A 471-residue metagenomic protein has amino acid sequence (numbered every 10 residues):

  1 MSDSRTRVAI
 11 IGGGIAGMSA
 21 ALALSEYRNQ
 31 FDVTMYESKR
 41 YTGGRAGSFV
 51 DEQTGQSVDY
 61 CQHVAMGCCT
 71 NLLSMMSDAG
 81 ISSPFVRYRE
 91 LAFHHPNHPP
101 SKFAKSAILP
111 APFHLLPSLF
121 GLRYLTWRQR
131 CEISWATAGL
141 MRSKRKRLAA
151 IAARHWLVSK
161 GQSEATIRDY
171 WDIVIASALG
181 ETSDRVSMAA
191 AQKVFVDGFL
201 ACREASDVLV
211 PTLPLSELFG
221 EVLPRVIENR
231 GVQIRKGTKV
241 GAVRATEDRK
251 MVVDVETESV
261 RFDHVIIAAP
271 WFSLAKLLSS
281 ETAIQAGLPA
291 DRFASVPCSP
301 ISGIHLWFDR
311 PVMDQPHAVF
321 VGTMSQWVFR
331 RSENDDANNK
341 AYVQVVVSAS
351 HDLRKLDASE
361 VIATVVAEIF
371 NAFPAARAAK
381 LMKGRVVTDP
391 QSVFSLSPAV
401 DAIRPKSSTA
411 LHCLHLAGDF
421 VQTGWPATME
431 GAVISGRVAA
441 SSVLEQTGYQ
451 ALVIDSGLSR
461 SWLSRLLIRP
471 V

Functional and structural regions predicted by a protein language model:
T6-T34: N-terminal Rossmann-like FAD-binding beta1-loop-alpha1 element of flavoenzymes
A16, Y41, F272: Conserved Rossmann-like nucleotide-cofactor binding loop
S25-E52: Glycine-rich FAD pyrophosphate-binding loop
S48, S106, A318, M324-V471: Conserved flavin/dinucleotide-binding core of flavoenzymes
E52-V86: Conserved FAD-binding subdomain of flavin-dependent enzymes
L72-L73, S77-Q192: Mobile amphipathic helical/loop "lid" adjacent to a hydrophobic cofactor/ligand pocket
V194-V255, H264, A268: Helical element adjacent to the flavin cofactor pocket in flavoenzyme catalytic cores
T238-A376, V471: Mid-domain catalytic core of redox enzymes that form a hydrophobic substrate pocket/lid adjacent to a catalytic redox
